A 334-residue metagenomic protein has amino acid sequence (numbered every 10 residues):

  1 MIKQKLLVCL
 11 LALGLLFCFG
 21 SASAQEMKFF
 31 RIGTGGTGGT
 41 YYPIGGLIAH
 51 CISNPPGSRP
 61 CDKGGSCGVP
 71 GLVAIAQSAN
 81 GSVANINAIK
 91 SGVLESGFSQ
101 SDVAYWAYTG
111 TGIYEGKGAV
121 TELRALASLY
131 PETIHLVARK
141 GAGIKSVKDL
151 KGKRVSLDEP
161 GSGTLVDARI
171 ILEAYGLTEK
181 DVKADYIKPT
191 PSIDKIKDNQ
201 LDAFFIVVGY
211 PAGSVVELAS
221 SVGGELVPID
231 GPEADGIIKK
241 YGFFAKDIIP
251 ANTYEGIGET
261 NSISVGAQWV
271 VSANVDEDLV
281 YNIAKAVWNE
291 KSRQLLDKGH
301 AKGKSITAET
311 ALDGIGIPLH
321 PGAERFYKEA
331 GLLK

Functional and structural regions predicted by a protein language model:
M1-L10: Bacterial N-terminal signal peptides that target proteins for export
C9-C18: Bacterial N-terminal signal peptides
F19-A24: Sec/Tat signal peptide C-region and signal peptidase I cleavage site
F29-G64, S128, E132-D198, R293 (+2 more regions): Bilobed "Venus flytrap"/periplasmic-binding protein-like clamshell domains and structurally analogous long
P43, L47, P56-I89, E255-I257: Extracytoplasmic small-molecule ligand-binding "clamshell" domains of the periplasmic binding protein/Venus flytrap
S101-V103, T111-G112, A142, T178-V275: Pocket-lining segment of extracytoplasmic ligand-binding domains
G116-L129, N252-N261: A structural signal for short loop-to-beta-strand junctions that line the ligand-binding cleft of periplasmic/secreted
P191, V208-S221, L226, K239 (+1 more regions): An extracytoplasmic/periplasmic, membrane-proximal ligand-sensing/linker region
